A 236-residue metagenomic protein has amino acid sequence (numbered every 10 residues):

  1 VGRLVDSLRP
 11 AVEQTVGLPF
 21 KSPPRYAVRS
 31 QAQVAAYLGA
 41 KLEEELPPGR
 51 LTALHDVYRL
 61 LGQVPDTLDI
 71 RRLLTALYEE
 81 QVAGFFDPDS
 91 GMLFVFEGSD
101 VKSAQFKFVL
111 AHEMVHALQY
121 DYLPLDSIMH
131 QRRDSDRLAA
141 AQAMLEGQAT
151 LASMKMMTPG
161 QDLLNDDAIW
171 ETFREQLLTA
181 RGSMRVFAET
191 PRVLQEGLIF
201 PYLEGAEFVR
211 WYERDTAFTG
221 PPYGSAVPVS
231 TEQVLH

Functional and structural regions predicted by a protein language model:
V1, K107, A111, A141 (+4 more regions): Hydrophobic (often cysteine-bearing) scaffold residues that line and stabilize catalytic clefts of nucleotide/cofactor
R3-S103: Auxiliary, metal-adjacent structural segments of Zn-dependent hydrolase domains
L8, Y120-T179: Post-HExxH zinc-binding segment in Zn-dependent metallohydrolases
V12, F108-L125, E146-T150, V209: Active-site recognition of the HExxH zinc-binding catalytic motif
E13-R29, G160-W170, A217-H236: Surface-exposed patches in mature extracellular/periplasmic domains of secreted proteins
K21-L42, R132-D136, D167-E175, H236: Acidic helix-start/capping segments at beta-turn-to-alpha-helix junctions
L93-A111, D134-A141: Short pre-active-site segment immediately N-terminal to the catalytic Zn-binding motif
G182-H236: Pan-zinc metallopeptidase signature
